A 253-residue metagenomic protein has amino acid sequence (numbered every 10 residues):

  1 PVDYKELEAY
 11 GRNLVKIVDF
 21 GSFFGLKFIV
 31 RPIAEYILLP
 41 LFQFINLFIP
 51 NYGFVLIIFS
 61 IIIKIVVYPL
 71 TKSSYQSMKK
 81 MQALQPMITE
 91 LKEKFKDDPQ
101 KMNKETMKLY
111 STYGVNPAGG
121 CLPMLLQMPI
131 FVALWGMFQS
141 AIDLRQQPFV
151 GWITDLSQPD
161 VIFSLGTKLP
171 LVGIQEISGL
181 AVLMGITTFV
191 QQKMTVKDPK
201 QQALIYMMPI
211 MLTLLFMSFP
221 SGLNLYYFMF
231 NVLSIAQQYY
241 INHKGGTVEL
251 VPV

Functional and structural regions predicted by a protein language model:
P1-V253: Helix-loop-helix
